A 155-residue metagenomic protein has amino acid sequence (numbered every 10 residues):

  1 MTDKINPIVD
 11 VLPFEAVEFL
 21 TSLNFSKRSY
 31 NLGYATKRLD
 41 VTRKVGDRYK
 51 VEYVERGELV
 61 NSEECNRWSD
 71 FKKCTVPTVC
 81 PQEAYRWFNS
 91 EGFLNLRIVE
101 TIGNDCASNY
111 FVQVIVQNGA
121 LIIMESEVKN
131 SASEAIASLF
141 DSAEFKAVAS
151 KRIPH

Functional and structural regions predicted by a protein language model:
T2-I8: Terminal, regulation- and interaction-focused segments at domain boundaries
I8-E15: Long, hydrophobic N-terminal alpha-helical segment
A16-R28, L32, K37-K129: N-terminal segment of the canonical double-stranded RNA-binding domain
G119-H155: Ampiphathic alpha-helical segments that act as solvent-exposed interaction surfaces
